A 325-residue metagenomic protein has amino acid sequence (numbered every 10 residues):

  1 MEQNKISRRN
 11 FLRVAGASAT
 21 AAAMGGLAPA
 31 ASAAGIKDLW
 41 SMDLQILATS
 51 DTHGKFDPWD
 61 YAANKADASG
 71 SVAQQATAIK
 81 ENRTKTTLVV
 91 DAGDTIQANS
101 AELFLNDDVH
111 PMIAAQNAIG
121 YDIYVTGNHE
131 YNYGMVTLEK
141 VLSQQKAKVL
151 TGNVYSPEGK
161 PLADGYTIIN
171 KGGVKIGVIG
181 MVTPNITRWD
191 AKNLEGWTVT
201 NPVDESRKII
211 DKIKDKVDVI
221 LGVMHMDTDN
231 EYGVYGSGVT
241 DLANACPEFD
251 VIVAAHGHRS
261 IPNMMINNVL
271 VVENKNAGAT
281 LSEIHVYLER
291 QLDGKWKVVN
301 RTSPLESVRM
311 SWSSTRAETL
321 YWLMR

Functional and structural regions predicted by a protein language model:
E2-G16, A33-M310: Acidic, metal/ion-coordinating pockets
A15-A19, A23: Sec-dependent signal peptide hydrophobic core
M24-A30: C-terminal segment of classical bacterial N-terminal signal peptides
S314-R325: Hard-cation-handling environments
